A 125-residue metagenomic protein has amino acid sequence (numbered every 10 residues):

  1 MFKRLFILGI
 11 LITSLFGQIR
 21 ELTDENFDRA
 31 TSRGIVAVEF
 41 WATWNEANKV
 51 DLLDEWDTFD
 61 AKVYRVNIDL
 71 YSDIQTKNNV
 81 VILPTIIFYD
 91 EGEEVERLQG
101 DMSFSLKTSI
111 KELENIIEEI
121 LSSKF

Functional and structural regions predicted by a protein language model:
R4-S14: Sec-dependent N-terminal signal peptides
G17-R33, I110-F125: N-terminal leader/targeting and pre-domain segments
R20-L22, F40-W44, F59-I74: Thiol-based oxidoreductase modules, predominantly thioredoxin-like and allied folds used for disulfide exchange
T31-T43: Short active-site neighborhood of thiol/selenol oxidoreductases, capturing the structured segment around
A47-W56, I74: ER-lumen resident redox/N-glycosylation machinery signature
N78-D90: Structural micro-motif
F88-F125: Non-catalytic, surface beta->alpha helical segment in thiol-disulfide oxidoreductase systems
